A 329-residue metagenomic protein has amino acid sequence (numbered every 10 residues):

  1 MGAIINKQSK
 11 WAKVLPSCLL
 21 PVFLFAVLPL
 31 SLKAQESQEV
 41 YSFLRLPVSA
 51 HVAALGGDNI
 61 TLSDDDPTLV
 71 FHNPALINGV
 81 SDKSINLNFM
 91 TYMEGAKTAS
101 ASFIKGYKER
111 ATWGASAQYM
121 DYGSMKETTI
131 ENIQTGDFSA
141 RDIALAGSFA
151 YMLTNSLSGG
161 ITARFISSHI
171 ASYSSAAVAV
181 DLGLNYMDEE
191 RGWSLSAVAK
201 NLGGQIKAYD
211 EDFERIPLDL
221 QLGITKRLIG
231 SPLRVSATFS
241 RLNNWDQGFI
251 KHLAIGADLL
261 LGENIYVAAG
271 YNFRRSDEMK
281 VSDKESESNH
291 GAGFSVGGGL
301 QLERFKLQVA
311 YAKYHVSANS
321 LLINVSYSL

Functional and structural regions predicted by a protein language model:
M1-V14: N-terminal secretory signal peptides that target proteins for export/translocation
L20-P21, L32: Cleavable N-terminal signal peptides
F23-F25: Aromatic (phenylalanine/tyrosine) cluster motif
L28-A34: Sec/Tat signal peptide C-region and signal peptidase I cleavage site
Q35-L329: Subset of outer-membrane beta-barrel
